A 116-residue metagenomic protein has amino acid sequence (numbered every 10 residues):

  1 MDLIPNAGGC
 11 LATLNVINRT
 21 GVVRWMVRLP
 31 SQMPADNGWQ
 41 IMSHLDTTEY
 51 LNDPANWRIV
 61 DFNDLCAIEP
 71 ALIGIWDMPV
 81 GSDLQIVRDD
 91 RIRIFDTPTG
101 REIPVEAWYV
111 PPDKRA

Functional and structural regions predicted by a protein language model:
M1-V23, L29-A116: Acidic, proline/glycine-rich low-complexity IDRs
